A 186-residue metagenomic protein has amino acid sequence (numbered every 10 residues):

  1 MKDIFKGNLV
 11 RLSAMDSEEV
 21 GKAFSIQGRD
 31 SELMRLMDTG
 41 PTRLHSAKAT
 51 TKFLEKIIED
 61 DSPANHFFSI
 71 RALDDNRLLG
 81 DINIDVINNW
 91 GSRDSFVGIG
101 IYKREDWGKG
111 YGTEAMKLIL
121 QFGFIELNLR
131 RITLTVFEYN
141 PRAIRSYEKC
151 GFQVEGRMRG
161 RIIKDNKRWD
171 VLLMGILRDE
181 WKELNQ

Functional and structural regions predicted by a protein language model:
M1-T51, E180-Q186: A short, well-structured alpha-helix characteristic of acyl/acetyltransferase catalytic modules
M15, F122-F124, F152: Conserved hydrophobic/aromatic "anchor" residues that stabilize well-ordered secondary structure elements
H45-D106, L177-D179: Acetyl-CoA-dependent GNAT
Y102, G108-F122, I144-K149: Conserved acetyl-CoA-binding loop-helix of GNAT-fold acetyltransferases
G112, M116, Y139-A143, G160-D165: Short glycine/proline-centered loop/turn elements that form peptide/ligand docking sites
I125-T135: Conserved GNAT acetyl-CoA-binding A-motif
T133-V136, Q153-W169: Conserved catalytic-core motifs of GNAT/GCN5-like acyltransferases
Y147, F152, M174: Conserved active-site tyrosine of GNAT-family acetyltransferases
